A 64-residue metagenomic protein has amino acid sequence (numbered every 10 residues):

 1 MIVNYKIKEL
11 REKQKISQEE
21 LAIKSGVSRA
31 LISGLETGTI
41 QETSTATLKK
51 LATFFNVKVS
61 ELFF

Functional and structural regions predicted by a protein language model:
M1-K13: A short, Lys/Arg-rich alpha-helix, primarily the initiator
L10, S44-T45: Short, Lys/Arg-enriched C-terminal cap helix and immediately downstream tail that follows
R11, A22, A52: The alpha-helix within a helix-turn-helix
I16-L35: Short alpha-helical DNA-recognition segment
K24, E42, T53-F54: Residue cluster at the C-terminal edge of the helix-turn-helix DNA-binding motif
A46-E61: DNA major-groove recognition helix of helix-turn-helix/homeodomain DNA-binding modules
